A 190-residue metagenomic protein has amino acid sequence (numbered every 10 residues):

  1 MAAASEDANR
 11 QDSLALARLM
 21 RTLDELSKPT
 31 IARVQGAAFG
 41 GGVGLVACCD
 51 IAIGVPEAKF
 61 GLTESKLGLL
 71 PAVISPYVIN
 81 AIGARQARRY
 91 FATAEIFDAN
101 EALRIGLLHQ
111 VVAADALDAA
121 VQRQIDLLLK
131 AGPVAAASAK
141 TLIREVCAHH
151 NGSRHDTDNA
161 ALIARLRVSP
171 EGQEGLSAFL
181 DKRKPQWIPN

Functional and structural regions predicted by a protein language model:
M1-T22, A38, H150: Glycine- (often His-adjacent) and acidic-residue-rich active-site loop that binds/positions the CoA thioester
S13, A17, G40, A72 (+2 more regions): Glycine-rich phosphate-binding loop at the start of an alpha helix
M20-L69, I96: Glycine-rich beta-to-alpha active-site loop
I53-A58, L108-T157, P170, Q186-N190: C-terminal long alpha-helix characteristic of the crotonase
P76-R85: Hydrophobic, secondary-structure "cap" segments at the distal end of domains
Q86-E95: Short helix- or helix-capping micro-motifs that position conserved polar/aromatic residues at function-defining sites
